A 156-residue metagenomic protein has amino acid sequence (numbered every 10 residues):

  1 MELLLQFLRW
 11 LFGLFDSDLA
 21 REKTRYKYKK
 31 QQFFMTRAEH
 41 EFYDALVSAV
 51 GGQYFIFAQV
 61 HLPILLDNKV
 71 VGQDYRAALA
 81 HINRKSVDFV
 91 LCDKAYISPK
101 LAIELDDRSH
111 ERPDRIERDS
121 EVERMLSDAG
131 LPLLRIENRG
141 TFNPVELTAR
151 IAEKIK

Functional and structural regions predicted by a protein language model:
M1-A38: Interdomain/boundary linker segments immediately adjacent to catalytic/signaling cores
E2-F12, D18, G130-K156: Basic, glycine-rich
Y26, V71-Y75, E104-D106: Short glycine/proline- and charge-enriched loop/turn segments that cap or connect secondary-structure elements
F33-Y75: Acidic-basic catalytic patches of nuclease active cores, encompassing PD-(D/E)XK and other metal-cofactor nuclease
R37, E41, R84, F142: Charged, alpha-helix-enriched surfaces in structured cytosolic catalytic cores of large nucleotide-utilizing machines
D44-S48, R124, A152: Surface-exposed alpha-helical segments enriched in charged/polar residues
A58-K100: Active-site metal-binding core of divalent-cation-utilizing nuclease and nuclease-like domains
K85-R150: Basic, amphipathic alpha-helical patches used to engage nucleic acids or provide basic targeting signals, exemplified
